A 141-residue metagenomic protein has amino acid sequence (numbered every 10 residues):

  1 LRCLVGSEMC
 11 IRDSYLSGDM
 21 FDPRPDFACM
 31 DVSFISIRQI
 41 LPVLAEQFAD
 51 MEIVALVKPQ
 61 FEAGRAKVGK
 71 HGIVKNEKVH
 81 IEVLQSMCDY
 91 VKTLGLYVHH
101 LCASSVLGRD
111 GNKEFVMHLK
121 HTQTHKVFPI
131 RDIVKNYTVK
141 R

Functional and structural regions predicted by a protein language model:
L1-G6, C10-I11: Single conserved hydrophobic/aromatic residue that forms the stacking wall/gate of nucleotide- or nucleobase-binding
R12-L16, F34: Conserved SAM/SAH-binding loop
S17-F27: A short acidic, Gly/Pro-enriched loop at the edge of an enzyme's catalytic core that lines a small-molecule cofactor
D26-Q39: A short SAM/SAH-binding and catalytic strip from SAM-dependent methyltransferases
R38-V54: A short glycine-rich, Lys/Arg-flanked "PGG" loop and its adjoining helix->strand segment in the class I
P59-N76: Short, glycine-/aromatic-enriched active-site segment of Class I SAM-dependent methyltransferases
M87-T122: Class I S-adenosyl-L-methionine
K113, H118-R141: Flexible, glycine-/basic-rich loop-and-beta segments that form/coincide with the SAM-dependent methyltransferase
